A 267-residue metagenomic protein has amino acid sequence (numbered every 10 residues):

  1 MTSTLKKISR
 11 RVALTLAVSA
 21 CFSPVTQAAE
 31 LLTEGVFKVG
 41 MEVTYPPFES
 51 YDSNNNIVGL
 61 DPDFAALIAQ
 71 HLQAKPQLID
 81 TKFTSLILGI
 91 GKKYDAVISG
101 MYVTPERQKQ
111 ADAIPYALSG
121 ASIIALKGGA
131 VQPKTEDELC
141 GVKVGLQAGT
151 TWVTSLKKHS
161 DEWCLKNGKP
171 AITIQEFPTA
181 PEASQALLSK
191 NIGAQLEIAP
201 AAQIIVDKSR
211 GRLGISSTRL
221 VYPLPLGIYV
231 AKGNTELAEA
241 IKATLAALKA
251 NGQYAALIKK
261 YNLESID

Functional and structural regions predicted by a protein language model:
T2-L14: Bacterial N-terminal signal peptides that target proteins for export
A29-G100, E176, A240, N251 (+1 more regions): Extracytoplasmic small-molecule ligand-binding "clamshell" domains of the periplasmic binding protein/Venus flytrap
G40-Y45, I79-T84, K93-T104, S119 (+6 more regions): Beta->alpha turn/N-cap motifs
V43, L118-A125, D207-A246, N262-D267: Periplasmic-binding protein-like
D63-H71, G129, E136-T151, G227-S265: Extended ligand-binding regions for polar small-molecule ligands
A65-L72, W152-E176, V206-R210: Ligand-binding cleft/hinge of the Venus flytrap
A66, Q70, K75-E138, R219-L220: Acidic, polar ligand-binding/catalytic clefts
T84-L88, M101-K109, S155-H159, L188-Y222: A ligand-binding cleft/hinge motif common to bilobed small-molecule-binding domains
